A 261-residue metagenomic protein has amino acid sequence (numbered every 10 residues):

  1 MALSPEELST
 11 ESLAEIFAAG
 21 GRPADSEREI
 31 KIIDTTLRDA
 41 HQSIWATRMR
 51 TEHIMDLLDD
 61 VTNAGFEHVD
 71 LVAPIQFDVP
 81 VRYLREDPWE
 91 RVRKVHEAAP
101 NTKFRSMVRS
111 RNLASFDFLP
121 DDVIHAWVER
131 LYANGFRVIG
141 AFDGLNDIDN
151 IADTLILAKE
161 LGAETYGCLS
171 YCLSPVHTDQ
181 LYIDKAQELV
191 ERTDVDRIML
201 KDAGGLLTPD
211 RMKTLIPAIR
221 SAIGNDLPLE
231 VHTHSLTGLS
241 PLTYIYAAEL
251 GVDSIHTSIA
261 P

Functional and structural regions predicted by a protein language model:
M1-V123: N-terminal capping/small domains of soluble enzymes
K31-D39, E67-L71, T102-R109, R137-A141 (+4 more regions): Hydrophobic faces of well-ordered beta-strands that scaffold small-molecule active sites in alpha/beta enzyme cores
A46, N150, H177-T178, L207-R211 (+1 more regions): Secondary-structure boundary/capping motif
L58, V92, V128, L155 (+4 more regions): Generic hydrophobic/aromatic pocket-lining and core-packing "Φ" positions
D59-E67, H125-R137, I183-K201, Y246-I255: Structural recognition of alpha->loop->beta junctions
A73-E188, V195, G205: Active-site beta->alpha loop and helix N-cap motifs at the rims of alpha/beta catalytic domains
P100-T102, E160-E164, E191-D196, R220-L227 (+1 more regions): Secondary-structure transition/capping motifs at alpha-helix termini and the adjoining loop/turn into the next element
A203-P261: Catalytic alpha/beta core domains of metabolic enzymes, predominantly
